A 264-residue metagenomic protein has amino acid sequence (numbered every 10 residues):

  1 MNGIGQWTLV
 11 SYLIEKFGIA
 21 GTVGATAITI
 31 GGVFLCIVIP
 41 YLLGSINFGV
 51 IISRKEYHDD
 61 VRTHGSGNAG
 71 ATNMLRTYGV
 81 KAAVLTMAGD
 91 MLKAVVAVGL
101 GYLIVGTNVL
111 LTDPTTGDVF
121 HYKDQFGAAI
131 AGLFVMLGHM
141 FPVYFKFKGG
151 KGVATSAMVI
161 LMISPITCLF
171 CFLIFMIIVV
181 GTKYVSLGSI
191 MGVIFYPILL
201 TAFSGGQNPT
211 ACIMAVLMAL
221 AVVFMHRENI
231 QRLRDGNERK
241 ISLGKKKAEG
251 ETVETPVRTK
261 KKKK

Functional and structural regions predicted by a protein language model:
M1-T29: Short, strongly hydrophobic alpha-helical membrane anchors
N2-I4, T26-A27, I39, L43 (+4 more regions): Interhelical loop and helix-boundary elements at the membrane-water interface of polytopic inner-membrane proteins
I19-I28, T115-F126, G206-P209: Interfacial loop-to-helix junctions that mark the boundaries of transmembrane helices in multi-pass membrane
G31-L43, I130, L217: Alpha-helical transmembrane segments
L75-V80, G101, F134, G138 (+2 more regions): Interfacial segments of multi-pass membrane proteins
V96-V135: Transmembrane helix-loop-helix
K148, F172-M176, Q207-A215, Q231-K240: A cytosolic-side transmembrane-helix exit/cap motif
T167-L169, V185-G192, G206-M218: Loop-to-transmembrane alpha-helix initiation sites
